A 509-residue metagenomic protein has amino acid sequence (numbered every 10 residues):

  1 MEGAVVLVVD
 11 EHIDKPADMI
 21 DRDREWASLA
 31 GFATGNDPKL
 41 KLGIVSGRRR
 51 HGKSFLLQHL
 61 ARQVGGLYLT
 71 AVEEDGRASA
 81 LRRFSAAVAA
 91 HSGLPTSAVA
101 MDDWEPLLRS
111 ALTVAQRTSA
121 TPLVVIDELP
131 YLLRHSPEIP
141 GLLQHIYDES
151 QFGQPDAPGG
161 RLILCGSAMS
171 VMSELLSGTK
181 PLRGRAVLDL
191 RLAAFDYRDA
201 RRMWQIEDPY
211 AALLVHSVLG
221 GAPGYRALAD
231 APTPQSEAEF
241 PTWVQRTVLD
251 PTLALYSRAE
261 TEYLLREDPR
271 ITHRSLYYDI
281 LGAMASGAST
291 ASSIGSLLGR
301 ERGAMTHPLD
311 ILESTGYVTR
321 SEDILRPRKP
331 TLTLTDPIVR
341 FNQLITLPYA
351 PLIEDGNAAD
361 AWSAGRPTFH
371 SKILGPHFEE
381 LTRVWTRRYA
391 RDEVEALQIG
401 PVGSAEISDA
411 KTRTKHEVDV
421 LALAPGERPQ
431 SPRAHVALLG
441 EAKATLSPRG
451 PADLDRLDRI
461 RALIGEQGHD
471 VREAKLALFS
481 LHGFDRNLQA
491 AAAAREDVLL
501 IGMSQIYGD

Functional and structural regions predicted by a protein language model:
M1-A359: Phosphate-binding site recognition
G3, I324, L332-D509: A cross-kingdom feature that marks ATP-driven nucleic-acid transaction machinery
